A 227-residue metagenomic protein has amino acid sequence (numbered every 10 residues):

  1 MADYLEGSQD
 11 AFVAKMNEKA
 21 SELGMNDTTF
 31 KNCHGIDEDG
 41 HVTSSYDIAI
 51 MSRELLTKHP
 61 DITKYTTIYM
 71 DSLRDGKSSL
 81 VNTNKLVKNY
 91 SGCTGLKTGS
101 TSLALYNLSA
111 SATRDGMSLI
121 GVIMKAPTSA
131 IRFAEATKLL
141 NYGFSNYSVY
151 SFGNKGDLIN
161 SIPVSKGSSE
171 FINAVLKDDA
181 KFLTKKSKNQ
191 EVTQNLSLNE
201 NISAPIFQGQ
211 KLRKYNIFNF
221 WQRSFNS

Functional and structural regions predicted by a protein language model:
A2-R53: Mid-domain, small-residue-enriched loop/turn segments at the edges of structured enzyme/sensor domains
M25, T29, G40-S227: Domain-terminus/edge residues, biased toward the C-terminal soluble/receptor-binding domains of extracytoplasmic
